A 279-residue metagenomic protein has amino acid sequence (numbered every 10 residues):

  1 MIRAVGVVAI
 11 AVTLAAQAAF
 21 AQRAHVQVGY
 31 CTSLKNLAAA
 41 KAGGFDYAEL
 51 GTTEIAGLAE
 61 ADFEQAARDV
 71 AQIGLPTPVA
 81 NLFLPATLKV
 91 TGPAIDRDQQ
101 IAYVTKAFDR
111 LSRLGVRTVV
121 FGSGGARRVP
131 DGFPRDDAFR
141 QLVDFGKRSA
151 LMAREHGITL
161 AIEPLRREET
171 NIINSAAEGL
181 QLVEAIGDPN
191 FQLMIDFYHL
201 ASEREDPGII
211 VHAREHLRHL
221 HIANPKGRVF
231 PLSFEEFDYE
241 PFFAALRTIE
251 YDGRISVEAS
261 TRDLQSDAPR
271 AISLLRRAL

Functional and structural regions predicted by a protein language model:
M1-I2: N-terminal secretory signal peptides that target proteins for export/translocation
V5-A15: Bacterial N-terminal signal peptides
F20, V90, A94-Q192: Active-site acidic/histidine proton-transfer and metal-coordination neighborhood in alpha/beta enzyme cores
F20-Q27, L34-G44, G115, A176-F191 (+2 more regions): Histidine-acidic metal/acid-base catalytic patches
Q27-Y30, L50: Short beta-strand segments enriched in small/hydrophobic residues
L34-K35, D46, L50-R140, V229 (+2 more regions): Structural motif corresponding to the early beta-alpha repeats
A48-G51, V120-S123, L160-L165, L193-I195 (+2 more regions): Short beta-strands and strand-loop turn motifs
